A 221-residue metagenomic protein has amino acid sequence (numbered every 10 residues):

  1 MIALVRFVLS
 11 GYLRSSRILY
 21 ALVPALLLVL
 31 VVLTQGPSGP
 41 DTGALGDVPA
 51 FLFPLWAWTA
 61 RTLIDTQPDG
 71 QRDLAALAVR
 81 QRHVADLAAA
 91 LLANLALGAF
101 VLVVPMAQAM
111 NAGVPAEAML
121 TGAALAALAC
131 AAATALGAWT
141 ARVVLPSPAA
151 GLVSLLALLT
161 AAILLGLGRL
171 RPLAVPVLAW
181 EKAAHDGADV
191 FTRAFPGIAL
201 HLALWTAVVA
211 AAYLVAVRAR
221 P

Functional and structural regions predicted by a protein language model:
M1-A3, A133, L173-A174: Short, membrane-interfacial amphipathic segments enriched in basic
M1-L22, R218: Aromatic- and glycine-rich beta-strand/loop motifs that create alpha-glucan
S15-S16, Q81, P146: Short loop-to-helix capping motifs
L26-T59, A88-S154: Secretory targeting signals
G36-G39, G151-P221: Terminal transmembrane helical anchor/hairpin motif
P54-L63, C130-A135, H201-Y213: Hydrophobic cores of alpha-helical transmembrane segments in multi-pass inner/ER membrane proteins, independent
T59-L95: Helix-loop-helix units of permease transmembrane domains in multi-pass membrane transporters, especially ABC
I64-R72, A138-R142, L170-L178: A cytosolic-side transmembrane-helix exit/cap motif
